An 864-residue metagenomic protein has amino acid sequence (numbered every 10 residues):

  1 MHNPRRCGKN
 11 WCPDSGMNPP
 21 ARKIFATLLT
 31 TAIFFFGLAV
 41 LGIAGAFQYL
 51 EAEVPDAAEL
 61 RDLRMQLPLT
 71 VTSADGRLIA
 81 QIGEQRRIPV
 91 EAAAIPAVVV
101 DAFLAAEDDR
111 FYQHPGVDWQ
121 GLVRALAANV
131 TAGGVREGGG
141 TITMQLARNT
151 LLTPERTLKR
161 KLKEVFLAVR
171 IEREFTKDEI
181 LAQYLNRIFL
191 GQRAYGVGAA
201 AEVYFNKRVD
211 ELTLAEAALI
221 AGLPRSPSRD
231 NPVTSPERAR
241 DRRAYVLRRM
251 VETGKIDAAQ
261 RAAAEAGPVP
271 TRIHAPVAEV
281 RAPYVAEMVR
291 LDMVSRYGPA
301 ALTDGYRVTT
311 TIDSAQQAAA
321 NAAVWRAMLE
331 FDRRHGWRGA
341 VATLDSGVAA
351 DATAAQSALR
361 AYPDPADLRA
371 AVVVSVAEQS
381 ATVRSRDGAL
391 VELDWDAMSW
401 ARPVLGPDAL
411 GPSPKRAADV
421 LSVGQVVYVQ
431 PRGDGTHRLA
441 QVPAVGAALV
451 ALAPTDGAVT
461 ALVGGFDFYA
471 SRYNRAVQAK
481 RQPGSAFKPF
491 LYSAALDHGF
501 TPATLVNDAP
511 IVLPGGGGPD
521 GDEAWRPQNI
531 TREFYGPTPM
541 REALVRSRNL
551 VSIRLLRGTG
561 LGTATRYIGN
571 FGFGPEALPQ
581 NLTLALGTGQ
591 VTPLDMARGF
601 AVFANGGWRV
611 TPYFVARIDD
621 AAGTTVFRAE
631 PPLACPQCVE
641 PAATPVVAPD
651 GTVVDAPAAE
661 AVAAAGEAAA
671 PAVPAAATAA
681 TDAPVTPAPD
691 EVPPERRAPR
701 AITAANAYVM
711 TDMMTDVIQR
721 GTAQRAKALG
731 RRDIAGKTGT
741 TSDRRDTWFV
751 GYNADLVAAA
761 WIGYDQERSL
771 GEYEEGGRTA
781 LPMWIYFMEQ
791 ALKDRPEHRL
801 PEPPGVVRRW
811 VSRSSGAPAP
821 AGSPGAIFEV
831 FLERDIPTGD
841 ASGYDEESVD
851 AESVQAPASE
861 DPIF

Functional and structural regions predicted by a protein language model:
M1-N3, N10-M17, A57-A58, P270-T271 (+12 more regions): Soluble, non-transmembrane domains of envelope/secretory-pathway proteins that act on or interact with carbohydrate
H2-T72, R110, N129-V130: N-terminal type II signal-anchor transmembrane helix that functions as the membrane-insertion/stop-transfer segment
I43, Q48, G134-D387, L555 (+4 more regions): Non-catalytic, structured segments within soluble enzyme domains
F103-L104, M250, A320, E378 (+8 more regions): Active-site SXXK
Y112-L122, Y195-G198, D257-Q260, Y473 (+3 more regions): Short, well-structured active-site flanking segments
T150, I312, V506-I511, G515 (+3 more regions): Active-site-adjacent helix/loop patches that line small-molecule binding or acyl-intermediate pockets
P283-A300, A447-Q482, S493-A494, G569 (+6 more regions): Active-site beta-strand/loop architecture of penicillin-binding DD-peptidases
Y428-P431, Q478-P537, T611-P632: Short, glycine/proline-biased beta-turn/loop segments that scaffold the active-site neighborhood
